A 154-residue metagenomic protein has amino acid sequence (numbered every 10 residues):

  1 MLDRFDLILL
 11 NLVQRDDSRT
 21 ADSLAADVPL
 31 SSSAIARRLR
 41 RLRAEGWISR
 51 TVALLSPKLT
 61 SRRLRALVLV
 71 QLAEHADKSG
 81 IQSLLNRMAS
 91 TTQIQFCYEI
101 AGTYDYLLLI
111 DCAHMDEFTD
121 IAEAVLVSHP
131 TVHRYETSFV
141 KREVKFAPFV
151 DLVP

Functional and structural regions predicted by a protein language model:
M1-P154: A compositional/biophysical signature of low hydrophobicity enriched in polar/charged and small residues
